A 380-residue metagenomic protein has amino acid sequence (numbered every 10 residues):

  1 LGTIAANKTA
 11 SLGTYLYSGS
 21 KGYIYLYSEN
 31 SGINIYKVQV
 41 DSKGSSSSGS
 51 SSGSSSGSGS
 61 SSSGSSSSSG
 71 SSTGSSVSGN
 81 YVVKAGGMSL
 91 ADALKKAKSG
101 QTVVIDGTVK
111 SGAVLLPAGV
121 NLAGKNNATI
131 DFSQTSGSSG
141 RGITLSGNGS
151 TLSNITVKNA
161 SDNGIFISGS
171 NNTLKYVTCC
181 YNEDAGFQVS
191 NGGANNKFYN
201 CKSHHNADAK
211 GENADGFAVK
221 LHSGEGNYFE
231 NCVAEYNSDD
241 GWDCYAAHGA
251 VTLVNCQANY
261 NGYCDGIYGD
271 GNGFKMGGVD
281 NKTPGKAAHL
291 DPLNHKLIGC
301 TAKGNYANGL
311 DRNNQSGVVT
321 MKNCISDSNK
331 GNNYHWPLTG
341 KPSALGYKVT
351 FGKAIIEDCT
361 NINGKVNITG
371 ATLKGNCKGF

Functional and structural regions predicted by a protein language model:
N7-T9, G19-S20: Solvent-exposed, conformationally flexible loop/turn segments
T14-S20, S223: Surface-exposed, short loops/turns at beta-strand junctions within beta-sandwich domains
I33-S42: Edge beta-strands of extracellular beta-sandwich domains
K43-S78: Ser/Thr/Gly/Pro-rich low-complexity, disordered linker/stalk segments of secreted and cell-surface proteins
G74-D106: Acidic Gly/Asp/Thr-rich repetitive segments characteristic of extracellular carbohydrate-active and adhesion proteins
S78, K84-G86, V120-D162, A207-D208: Right-handed parallel beta-helix/beta-spiral solenoid domain characteristic of secreted/periplasmic
Q134-T144, N159-F166, Y181-S190, H205-H222 (+4 more regions): Extracellular beta-strand/beta-solenoid scaffold signature
G142-N154, I167-Y176, V189-N200, F217-E230 (+5 more regions): Surface-exposed loop/turn motifs in large extracellular/passenger domains
